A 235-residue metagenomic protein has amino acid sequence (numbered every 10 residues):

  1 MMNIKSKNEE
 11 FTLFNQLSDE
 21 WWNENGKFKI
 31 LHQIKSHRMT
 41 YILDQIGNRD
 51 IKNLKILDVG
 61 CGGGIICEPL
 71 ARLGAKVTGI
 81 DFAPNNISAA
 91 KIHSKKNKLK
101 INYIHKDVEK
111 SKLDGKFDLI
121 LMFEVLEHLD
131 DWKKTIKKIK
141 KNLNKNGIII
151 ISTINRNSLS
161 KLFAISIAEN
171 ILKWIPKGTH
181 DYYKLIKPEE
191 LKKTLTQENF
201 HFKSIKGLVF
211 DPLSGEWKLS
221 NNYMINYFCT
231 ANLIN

Functional and structural regions predicted by a protein language model:
M1-E24: N-terminal, positively charged/glycine-rich alpha-helical extensions of SAM-dependent methyltransferases
H32-K52: Conserved alpha-helix/loop element of class I SAM-dependent methyltransferases that forms part of the SAM/SAH-binding
I65-K110: Class I SAM-dependent methyltransferase SAM/SAH-binding core
L121: A conserved beta-strand element that flanks and buttresses the S-adenosyl-L-methionine
K133-I148: A short glycine-rich, Lys/Arg-flanked "PGG" loop and its adjoining helix->strand segment in the class I
I150-L172: Conserved class I S-adenosyl-L-methionine
T153, K173-E190: Acceptor-substrate binding/catalytic loop of class I
Y183-E198, I205: Short alpha-helix
